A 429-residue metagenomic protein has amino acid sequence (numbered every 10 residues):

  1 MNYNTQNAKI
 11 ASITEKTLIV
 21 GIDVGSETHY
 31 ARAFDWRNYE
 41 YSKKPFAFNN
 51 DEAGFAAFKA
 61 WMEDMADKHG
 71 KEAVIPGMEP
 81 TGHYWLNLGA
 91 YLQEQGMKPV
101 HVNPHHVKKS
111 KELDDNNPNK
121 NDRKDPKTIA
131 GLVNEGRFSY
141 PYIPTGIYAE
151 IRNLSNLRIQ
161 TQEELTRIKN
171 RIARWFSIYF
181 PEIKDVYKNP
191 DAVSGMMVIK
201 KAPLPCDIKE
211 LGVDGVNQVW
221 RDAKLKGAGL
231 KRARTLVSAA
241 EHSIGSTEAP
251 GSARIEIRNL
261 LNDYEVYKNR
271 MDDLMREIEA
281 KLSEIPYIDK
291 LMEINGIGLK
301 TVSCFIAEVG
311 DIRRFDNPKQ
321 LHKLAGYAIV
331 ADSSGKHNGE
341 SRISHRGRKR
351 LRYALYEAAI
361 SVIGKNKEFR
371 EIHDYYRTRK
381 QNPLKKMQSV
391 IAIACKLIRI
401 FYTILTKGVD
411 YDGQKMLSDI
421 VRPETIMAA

Functional and structural regions predicted by a protein language model:
M1-A429: A detector of single, family-specific signature residues that are central to catalytic or substrate-handling motifs
